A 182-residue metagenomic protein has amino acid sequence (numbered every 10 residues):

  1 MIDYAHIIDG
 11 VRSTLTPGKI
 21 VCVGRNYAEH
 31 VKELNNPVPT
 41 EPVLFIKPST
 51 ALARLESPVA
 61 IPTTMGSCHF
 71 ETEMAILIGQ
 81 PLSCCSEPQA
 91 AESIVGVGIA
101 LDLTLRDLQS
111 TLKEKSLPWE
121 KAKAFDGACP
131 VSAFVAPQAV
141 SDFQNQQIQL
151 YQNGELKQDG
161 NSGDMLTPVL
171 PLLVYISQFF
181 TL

Functional and structural regions predicted by a protein language model:
M1-V95, D107: Extended, compositionally biased flexible segments
I2-L15, N26, H30, N36-V38 (+1 more regions): Catalytic-pocket segment enriched in acidic/His residues
I20, S67-E71, L101, L105 (+3 more regions): Generic structural signal for well-ordered, non-membrane alpha-helical segments in soluble metabolic enzymes
P42-K47, A100, K123-A124: Beta-strand->loop->alpha-helix junctions that form or flank phosphate-binding loops in nucleotide-handling enzymes
I78-Q80, I99-L103, V135, Q152: Short, structured patches in soluble enzyme cores that scaffold and shape functional sites
V95, D102-L103, L117: Glycine/GP-enriched mid-protein hinge/lid loop-to-helix segment characteristic of carbohydrate kinases
